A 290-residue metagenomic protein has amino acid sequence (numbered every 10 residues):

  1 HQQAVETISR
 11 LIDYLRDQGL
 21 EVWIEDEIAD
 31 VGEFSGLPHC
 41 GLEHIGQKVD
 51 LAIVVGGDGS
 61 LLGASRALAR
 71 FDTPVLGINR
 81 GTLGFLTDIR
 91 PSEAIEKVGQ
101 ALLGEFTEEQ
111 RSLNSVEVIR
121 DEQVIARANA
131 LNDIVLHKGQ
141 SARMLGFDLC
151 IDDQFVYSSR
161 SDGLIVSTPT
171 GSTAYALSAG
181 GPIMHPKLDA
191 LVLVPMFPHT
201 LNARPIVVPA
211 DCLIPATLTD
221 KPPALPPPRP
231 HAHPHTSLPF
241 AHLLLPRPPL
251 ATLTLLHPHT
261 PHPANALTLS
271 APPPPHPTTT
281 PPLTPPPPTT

Functional and structural regions predicted by a protein language model:
H1-A4, V54-D58, H231: Short, glycine-rich nucleotide/cofactor-binding loops
H1-L51, G63, S92-T107, V118-A128: ATP/NTP phosphate-donor binding region
A4-V5, G59-S65, T173-S178, P226: Short glycine/serine/threonine-rich phosphate/pyrophosphate-binding segments that cradle anionic phosphate groups
L68-I78, F85: Gly/Ser-rich helix-loop-strand patches that form or flank binding pockets for ribonucleotide-derived cofactors
L83-D162: Catalytic core of DAGKc-family lipid kinases
L136, D152-F155, N202-R247, A251-L255 (+3 more regions): ATP/nucleoside-binding phosphotransfer catalytic cores, i.e., glycine-rich phosphate-binding loops
S158-N202: Gly/Ser/Thr-rich active-site loops/lids in small-molecule metabolic enzymes that frequently grip phosphoryl groups
T280-T289: Short, intrinsically disordered C-terminal tails of secreted or membrane-associated proteins
